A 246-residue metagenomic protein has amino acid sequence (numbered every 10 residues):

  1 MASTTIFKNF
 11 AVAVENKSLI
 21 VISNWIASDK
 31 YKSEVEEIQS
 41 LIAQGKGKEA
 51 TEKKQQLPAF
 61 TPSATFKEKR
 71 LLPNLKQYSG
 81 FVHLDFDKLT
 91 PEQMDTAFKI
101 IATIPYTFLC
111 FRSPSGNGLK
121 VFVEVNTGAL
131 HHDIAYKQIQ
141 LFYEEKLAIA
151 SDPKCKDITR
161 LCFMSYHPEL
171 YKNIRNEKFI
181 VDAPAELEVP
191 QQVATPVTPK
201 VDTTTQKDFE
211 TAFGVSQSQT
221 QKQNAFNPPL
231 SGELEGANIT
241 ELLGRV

Functional and structural regions predicted by a protein language model:
M1-G80, K200, T204, Q219 (+2 more regions): DNA replication initiation on ssDNA origins
M1-S3, G80, F98-R112, P184-V246: Long, charged low-complexity interaction segments
A2-F10, I26, K30, L147-E210: Catalytic "initiation/cleavage/transfer" segments centered on a nucleophilic residue and adjacent nucleic-acid-engaging
I42-E49, I101, P105, I139-L147 (+1 more regions): Hydrophobic, Leu/Ile/Phe/Ala-enriched alpha-helical segments that form helix-helix packing faces
K69-N74, F98-P114, A148-P153: Catalytic micro-motifs at enzyme active sites that drive phosphoryl/nucleotidyl and oxygen chemistry
L84, A102, F108-H131, A135 (+1 more regions): Histidine-centered divalent-metal-coordination microenvironment in nucleic-acid enzymes
D85-Q93: Short, surface-exposed ligand-recognition loops at beta-strand->loop->(often short) alpha-helix junctions that present
A97-I100, E124-I149, L170-Q192, Q217 (+1 more regions): Helical (often loop-to-helix) elements that flank the catalytic cores of nucleotide-handling enzymes
